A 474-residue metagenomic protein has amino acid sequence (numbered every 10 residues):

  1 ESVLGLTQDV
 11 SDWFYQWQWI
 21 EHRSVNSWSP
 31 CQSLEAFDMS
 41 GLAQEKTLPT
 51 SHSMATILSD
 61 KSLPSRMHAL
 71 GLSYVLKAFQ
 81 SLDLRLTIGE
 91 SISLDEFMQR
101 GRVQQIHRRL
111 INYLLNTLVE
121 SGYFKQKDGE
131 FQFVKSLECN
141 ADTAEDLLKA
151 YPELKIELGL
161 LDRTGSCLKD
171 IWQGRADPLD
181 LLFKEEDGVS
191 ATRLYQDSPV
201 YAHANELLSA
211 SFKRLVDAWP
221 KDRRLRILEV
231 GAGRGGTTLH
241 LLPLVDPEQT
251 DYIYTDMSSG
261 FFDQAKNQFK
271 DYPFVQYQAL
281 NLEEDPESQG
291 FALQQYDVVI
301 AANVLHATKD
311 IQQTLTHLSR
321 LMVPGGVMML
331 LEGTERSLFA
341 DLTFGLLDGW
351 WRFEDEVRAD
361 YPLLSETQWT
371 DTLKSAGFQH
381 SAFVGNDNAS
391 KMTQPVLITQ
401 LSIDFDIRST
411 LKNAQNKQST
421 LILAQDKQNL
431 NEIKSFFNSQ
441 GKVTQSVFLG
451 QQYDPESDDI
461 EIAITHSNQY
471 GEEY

Functional and structural regions predicted by a protein language model:
E1-Y474: 4′-phosphopantetheine-dependent carrier domains
